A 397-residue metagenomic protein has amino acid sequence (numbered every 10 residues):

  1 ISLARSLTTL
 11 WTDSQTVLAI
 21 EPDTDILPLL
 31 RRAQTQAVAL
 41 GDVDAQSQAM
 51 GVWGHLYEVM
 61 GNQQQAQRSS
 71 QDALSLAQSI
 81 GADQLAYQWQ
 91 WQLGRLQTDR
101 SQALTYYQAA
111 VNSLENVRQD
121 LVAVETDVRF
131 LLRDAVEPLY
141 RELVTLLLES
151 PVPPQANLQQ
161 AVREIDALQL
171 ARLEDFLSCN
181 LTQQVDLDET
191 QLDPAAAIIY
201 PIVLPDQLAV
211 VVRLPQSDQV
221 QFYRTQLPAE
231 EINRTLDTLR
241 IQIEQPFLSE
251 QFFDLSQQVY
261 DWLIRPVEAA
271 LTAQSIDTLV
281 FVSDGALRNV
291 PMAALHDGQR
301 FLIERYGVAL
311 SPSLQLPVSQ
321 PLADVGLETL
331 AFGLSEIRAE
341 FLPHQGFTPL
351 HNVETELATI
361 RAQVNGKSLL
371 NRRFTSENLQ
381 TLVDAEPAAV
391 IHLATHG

Functional and structural regions predicted by a protein language model:
I1-R265, A269-R300: Alpha-helical solenoid repeat scaffolds used for protein-protein interaction
A49, Y57, I391, H396-G397: Short, intrinsically disordered, charge-balanced linker/junction segments flanking boundaries in proteins
T182, L192, L287-H396: Catalytic-core domains of enzymes
